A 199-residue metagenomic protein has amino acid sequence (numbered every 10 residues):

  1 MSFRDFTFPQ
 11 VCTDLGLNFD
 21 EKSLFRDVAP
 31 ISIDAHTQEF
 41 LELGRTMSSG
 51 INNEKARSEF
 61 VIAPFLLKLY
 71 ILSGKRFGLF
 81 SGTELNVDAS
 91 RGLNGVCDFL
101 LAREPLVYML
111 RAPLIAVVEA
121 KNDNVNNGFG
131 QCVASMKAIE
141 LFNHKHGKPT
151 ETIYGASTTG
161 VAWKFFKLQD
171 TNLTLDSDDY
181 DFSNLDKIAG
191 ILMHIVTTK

Functional and structural regions predicted by a protein language model:
M1-L67: Charged, often low-complexity linker/regulatory segments
Q38-G44, R111-E119: Glycine-rich, often proline-containing surface loops adjacent to acidic residues and nearby aromatics that form
V61, C97-P105, P113-N122, S135: Conserved catalytic cores of phosphodiester-cleaving nucleases, focusing on short active-site segments
L69-L79: Short secondary-structure junctions
F77-V107: Active-site metal-binding core of divalent-cation-utilizing nuclease and nuclease-like domains
S81, L114-E119, I153-T159: Extended hydrophobic secondary-structure segments that form protein cores and membrane-embedded regions
D123-T174: Nucleic-acid nuclease catalytic cores
S157-K199: Short terminal or interdomain "cap/linker" segment that borders an active site or interface and mediates
